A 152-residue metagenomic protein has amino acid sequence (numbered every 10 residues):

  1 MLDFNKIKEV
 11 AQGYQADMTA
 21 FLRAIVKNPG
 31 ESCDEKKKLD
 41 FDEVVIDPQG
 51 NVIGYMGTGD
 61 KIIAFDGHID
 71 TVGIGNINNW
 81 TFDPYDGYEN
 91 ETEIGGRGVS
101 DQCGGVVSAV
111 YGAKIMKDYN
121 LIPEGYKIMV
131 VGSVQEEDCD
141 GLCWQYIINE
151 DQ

Functional and structural regions predicted by a protein language model:
M1-G95, Y119-I122: Acidic/His- and Gly-rich active-site-bordering loop/insert found across diverse amide/peptide-bond hydrolases
G30, R97, G132-Q135: Conserved short-loop catalytic and cofactor-binding motifs
G95-Q102: Alpha-helix N-cap/helix-initiation motif
Q102-Q152: Acidic/histidine-rich catalytic neighborhood of metal-dependent amide-processing enzymes
